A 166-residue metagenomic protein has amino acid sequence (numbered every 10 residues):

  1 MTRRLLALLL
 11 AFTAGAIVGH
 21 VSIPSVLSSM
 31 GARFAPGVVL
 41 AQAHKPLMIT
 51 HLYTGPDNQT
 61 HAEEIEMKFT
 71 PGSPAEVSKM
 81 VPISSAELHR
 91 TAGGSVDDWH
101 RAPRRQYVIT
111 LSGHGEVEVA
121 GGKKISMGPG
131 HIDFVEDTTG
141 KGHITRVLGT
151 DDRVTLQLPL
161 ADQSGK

Functional and structural regions predicted by a protein language model:
M1-A11: N-terminal Sec-pathway targeting helices
V26, M30-V81: N-terminal secretory signal peptides
T54, E66-P74, P82-A102, D137-G140 (+1 more regions): Conserved short histidine dyad/triad with adjacent acidic residue
R90, G121-T138: Short acidic-glycine-tyrosine-enriched beta hairpin
R90, H100-V117, P159: Short, conserved beta-strand element in jelly-roll/cupin
V96-D97, H114-E118, I132, Q163: Short beta-strand segments in beta-sandwich/barrel cores
D98-W99, V117-E118, V135-E136, K141-G149: Short beta-strand His + acidic residue motifs that chelate non-heme Fe in jelly-roll/DSBH and cupin folds
D133-T138, L148-G165: A short hydrophobic beta-strand segment most commonly corresponding to one strand of the jelly-roll/cupin
